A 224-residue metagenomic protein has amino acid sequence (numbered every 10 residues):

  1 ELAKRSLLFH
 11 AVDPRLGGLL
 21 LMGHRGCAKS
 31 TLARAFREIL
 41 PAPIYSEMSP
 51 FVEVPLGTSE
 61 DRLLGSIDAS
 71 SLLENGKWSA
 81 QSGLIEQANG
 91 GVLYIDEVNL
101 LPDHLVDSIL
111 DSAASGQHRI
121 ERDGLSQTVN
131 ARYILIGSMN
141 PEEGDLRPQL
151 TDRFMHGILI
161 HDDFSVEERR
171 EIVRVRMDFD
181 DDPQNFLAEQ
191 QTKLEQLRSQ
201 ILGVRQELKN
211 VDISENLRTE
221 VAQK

Functional and structural regions predicted by a protein language model:
E1-L7: N-terminal pre-P-loop "Q-motif" helix
L2, F164-R170, R176-K224: Basic, amphipathic alpha-helical bundle interface domains used for macromolecular binding and assembly
L8-A11, L72-L93: Conserved alpha-helical scaffold flanking the Walker A/P-loop in AAA+ ATPase domains
A11-L56: Walker A/P-loop
L16, L20-R25, I44-E47, L73-L84 (+3 more regions): Conserved Walker
L19, G23-H24, L32-A33, S59-L64 (+3 more regions): Conserved AAA+/SF3 P-loop NTPase catalytic/coupling segment centered on the Walker-B
L40, V54-L73: Conserved NTP-binding/hydrolysis module of P-loop NTPases
V52-P55, G157-E167: Conserved AAA+ ATPase "SRH/arginine-finger" region at the nucleotide-binding site
